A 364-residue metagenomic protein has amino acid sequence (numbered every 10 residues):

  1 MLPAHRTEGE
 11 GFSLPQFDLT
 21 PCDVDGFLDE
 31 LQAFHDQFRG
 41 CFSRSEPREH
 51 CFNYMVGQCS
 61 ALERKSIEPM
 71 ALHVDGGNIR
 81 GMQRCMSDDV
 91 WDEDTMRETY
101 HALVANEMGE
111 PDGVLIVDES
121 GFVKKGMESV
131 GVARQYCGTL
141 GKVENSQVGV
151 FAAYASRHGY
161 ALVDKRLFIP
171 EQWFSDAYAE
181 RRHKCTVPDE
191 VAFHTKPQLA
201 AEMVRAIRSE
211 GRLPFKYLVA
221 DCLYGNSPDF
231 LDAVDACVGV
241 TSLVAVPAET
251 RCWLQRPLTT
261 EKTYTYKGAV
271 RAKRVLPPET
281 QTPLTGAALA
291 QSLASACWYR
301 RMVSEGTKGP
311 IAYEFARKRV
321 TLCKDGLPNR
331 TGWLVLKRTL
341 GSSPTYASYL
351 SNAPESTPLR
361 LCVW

Functional and structural regions predicted by a protein language model:
M1-Q32: Charged, often Cys/His-bearing segments associated with DNA-binding zinc-finger transcription factors
V24-F52, H183-V187: Basic, short loop/linker segments at the boundary and entry of helix-turn-helix/winged-helix-like folds
Q32, H158-C185, D189-F193, L243-A248 (+1 more regions): An anionic, glycine-rich sequence signature occurring as long contiguous blocks
F42-H50, L140-N145, L340: Structural motif
S43-Y54, Q58, L62-M127, A206 (+3 more regions): Electropositive nucleic-acid engagement tracts
M70-A71, P111-K125, A152, L218-Y224 (+2 more regions): Short, conserved catalytic/metal-binding motifs centered on acidic residues
M86-E171, Y178-R182, K318: Active-site-proximal, Lys/Arg-enriched surface segment that forms a nucleic-acid-binding/basic interface patch
R181-T263: Domain-level cores of phosphate- or acyl-group-handling catalytic modules
